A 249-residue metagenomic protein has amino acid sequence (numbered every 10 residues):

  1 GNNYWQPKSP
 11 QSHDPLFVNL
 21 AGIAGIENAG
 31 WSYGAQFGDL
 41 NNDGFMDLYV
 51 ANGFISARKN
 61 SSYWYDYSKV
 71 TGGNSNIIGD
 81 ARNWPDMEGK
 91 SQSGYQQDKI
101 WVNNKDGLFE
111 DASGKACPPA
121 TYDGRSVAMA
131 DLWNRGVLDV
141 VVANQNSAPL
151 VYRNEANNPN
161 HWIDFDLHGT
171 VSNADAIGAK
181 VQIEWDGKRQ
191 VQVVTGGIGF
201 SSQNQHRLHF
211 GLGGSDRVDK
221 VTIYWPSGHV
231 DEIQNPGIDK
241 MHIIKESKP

Functional and structural regions predicted by a protein language model:
G1, R58-W64, A148-Y152: Structural motif
G1-S9, K99-N103: Beta-propeller blade signature
Q6-P7, Y33-N42, R125-W133, L138: Beta-propeller blade termini
P7, Y49-G53, V141-A143: Residue-level marker for isolated small/hydroxyl-bearing positions within beta-strands of beta-sheet-rich domains
Q11-G25, G107-P118: Blade-edge beta-strand/turn elements of extracellular beta-propeller and related beta-sheet repeat scaffolds
W31-Y67: Internal hydrophobic scaffold segments of catalytic domains
F54-S93: Short, conserved, GDST-rich strand-edge loop motifs in beta-rich repeat architectures
K90-Q97, N103, L108-G124, A128-P249: Gly/Ser/Thr/Pro-enriched helix-cap/hinge segments flanking short amphipathic alpha-helices
